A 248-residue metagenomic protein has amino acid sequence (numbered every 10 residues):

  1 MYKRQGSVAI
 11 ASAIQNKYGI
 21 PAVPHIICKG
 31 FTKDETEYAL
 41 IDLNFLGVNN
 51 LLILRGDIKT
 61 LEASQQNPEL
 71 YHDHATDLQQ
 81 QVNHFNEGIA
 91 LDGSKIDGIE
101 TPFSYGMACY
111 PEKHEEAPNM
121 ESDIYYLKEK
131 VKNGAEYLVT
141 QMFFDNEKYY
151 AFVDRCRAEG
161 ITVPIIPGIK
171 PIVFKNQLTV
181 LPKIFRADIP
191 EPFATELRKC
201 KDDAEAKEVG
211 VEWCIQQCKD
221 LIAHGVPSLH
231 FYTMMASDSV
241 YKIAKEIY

Functional and structural regions predicted by a protein language model:
M1-Q5: Conserved small/polar residues in nucleotide/adenosyl-binding loops
S7, K33-L40, P118-E129, G210-D220: Short, acidic/polar
Y18-A22, G47-N49, T101-F103, A135-E136 (+2 more regions): Short, well-ordered coil/turn segments that N-cap beta-strands
I27-K29, G56-I58, A108-H114, F143-F144 (+3 more regions): Active-site beta-loop-alpha junctions enriched in small/polar residues
K33-N44, S122-Y126, A151-R157, F174-V180 (+1 more regions): Catalytic cores of alpha/beta
K33-N83: Flexible, glycine-rich active-site loops centered on histidine and acidic residues that chelate a metal or position
L43, K130, G134, P167 (+1 more regions): Conserved, mostly hydrophobic/aromatic
L70-P102, M107-E116, D123, D154 (+3 more regions): Active-site pocket-lining/capping segments in soluble small-molecule metabolic enzymes
